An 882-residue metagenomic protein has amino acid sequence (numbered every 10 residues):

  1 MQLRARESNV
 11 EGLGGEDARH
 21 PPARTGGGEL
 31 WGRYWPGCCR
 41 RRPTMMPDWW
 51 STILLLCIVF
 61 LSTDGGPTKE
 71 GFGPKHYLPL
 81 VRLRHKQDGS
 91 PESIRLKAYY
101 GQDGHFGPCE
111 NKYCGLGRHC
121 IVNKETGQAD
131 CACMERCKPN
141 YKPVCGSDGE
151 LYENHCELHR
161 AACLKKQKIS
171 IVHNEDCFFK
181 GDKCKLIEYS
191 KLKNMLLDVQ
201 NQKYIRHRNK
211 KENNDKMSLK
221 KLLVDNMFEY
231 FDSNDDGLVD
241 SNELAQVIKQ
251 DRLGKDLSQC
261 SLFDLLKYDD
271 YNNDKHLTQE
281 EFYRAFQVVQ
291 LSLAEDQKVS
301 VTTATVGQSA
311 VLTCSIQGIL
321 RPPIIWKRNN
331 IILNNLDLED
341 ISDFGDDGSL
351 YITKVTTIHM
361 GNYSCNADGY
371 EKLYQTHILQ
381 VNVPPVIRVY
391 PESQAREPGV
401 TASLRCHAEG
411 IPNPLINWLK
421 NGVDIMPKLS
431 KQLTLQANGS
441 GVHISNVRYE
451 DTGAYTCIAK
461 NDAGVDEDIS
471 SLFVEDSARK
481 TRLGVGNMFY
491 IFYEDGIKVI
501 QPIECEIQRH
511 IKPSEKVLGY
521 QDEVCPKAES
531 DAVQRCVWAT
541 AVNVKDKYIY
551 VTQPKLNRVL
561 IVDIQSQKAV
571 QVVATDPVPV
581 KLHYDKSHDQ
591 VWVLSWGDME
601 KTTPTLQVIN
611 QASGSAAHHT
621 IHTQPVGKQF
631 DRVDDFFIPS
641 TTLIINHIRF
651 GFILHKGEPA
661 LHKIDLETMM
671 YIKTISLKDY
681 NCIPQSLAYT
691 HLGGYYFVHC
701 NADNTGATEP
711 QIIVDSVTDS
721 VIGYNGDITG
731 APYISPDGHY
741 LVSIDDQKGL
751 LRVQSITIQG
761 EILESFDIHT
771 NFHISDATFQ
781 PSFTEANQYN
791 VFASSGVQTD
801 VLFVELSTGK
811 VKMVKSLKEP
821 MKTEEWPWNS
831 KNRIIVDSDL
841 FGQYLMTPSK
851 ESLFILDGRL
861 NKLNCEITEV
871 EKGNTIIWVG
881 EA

Functional and structural regions predicted by a protein language model:
L56-G73: N-terminal signal peptide
K124, F179-F228, Q246-Y271, T278-M488 (+5 more regions): Immunoglobulin-superfamily
A478-T481, L518-V542, P577-K586, V626-L643 (+5 more regions): Repeated scaffold domains used in trafficking and secretory/extracellular systems, primarily beta-propellers
V485-N487, D546-K547, S587-D589, I648-R649 (+4 more regions): Short coil/turn segments that connect the beta-strands within blades of beta-propeller domains
I491, V551, V593, I653 (+4 more regions): Residue position within the beta-strands of beta-propeller blades
G496-I503, N557-I561, E600-I609, E658-K663 (+4 more regions): Structural motif
E506-A532, K568-V573, S615-D634, M670-K678 (+4 more regions): A short beta-strand motif characteristic of beta-propeller blades
L840, M846-A882: Blade-level signature of beta-propeller repeat domains, shared across WD40, Kelch, NHL, RCC1 and BNR/Asp-box propellers
